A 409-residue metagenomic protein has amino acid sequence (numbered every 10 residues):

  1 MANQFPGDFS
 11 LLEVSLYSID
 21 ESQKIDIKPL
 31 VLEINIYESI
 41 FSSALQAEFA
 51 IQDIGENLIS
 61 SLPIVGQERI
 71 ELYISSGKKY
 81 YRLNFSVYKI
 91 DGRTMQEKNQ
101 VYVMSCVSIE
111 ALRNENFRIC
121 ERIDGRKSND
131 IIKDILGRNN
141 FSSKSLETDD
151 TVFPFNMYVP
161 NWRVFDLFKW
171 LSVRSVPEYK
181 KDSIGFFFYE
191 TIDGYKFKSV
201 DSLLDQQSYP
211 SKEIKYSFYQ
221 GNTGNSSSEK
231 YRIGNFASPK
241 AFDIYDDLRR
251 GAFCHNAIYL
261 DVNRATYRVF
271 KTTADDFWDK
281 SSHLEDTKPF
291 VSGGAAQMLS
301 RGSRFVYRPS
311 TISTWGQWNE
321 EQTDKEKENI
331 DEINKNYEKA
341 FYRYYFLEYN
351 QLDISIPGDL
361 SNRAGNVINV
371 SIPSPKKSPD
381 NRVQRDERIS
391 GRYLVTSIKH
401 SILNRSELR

Functional and structural regions predicted by a protein language model:
M1-N116: Assembly/oligomerization scaffold segments
S10-L12, L45-A47, E68, Y81-L83 (+7 more regions): Envelope-exposed proteins and targeting segments
I36-P63, S217-R409: An acidic/polar, Gly/Ser/Thr-rich interaction patch typically located in mid-to-C-terminal regions of proteins
E48-A50, C106, E115-S145, V159-F188 (+1 more regions): Amphipathic, non-transmembrane alpha-helical segments in extracytoplasmic/periplasmic proteins
D53, S76, K89-D91, S108-E110 (+5 more regions): Short, flexible loop/turn elements at secondary-structure junctions
V65-Y73, P210-E213, Y219, G365: Glycine-centered loop/turn motifs
V101, S108-E110, E147-R250: Short beta-strand-centered interaction patches in the first periplasmic/extracellular domains of large envelope
I131-P154, I333-E348: Glycine/serine-rich loop-strand microenvironments at binding/catalytic pocket rims
